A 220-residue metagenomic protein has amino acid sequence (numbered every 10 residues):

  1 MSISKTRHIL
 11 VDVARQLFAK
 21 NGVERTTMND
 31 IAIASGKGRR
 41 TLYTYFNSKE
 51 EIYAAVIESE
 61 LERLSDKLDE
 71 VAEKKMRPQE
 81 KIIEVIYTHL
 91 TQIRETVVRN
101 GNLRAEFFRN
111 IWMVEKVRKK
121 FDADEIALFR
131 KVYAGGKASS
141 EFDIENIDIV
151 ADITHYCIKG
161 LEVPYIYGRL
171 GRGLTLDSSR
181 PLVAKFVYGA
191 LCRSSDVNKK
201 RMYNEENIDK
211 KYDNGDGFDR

Functional and structural regions predicted by a protein language model:
I9, V13, L17-E51, A55: Helix-turn-helix
K20-E24, K74-K75, T96, S139-S140: Short coil/turn segments at alpha/beta junctions that flank glycine-rich nucleotide-binding fingerprints
Y53, I57, L61, E115-I126 (+1 more regions): Amphipathic, non-transmembrane alpha-helical scaffold segments
A55, S59, D69-E95, V150-T154 (+1 more regions): Hydrophobic alpha-helical connector segments
E80, K120-D122, A134-H155, L174-S178: All-alpha amphipathic helical-bundle segments outside canonical DNA-binding/catalytic cores that form hydrophobic
L90-R130, A138: Short secondary-structure transition hinges
A127-S139, Y156-R220: C-terminal peripheral helix-coil segments that are non-catalytic and often amphipathic
